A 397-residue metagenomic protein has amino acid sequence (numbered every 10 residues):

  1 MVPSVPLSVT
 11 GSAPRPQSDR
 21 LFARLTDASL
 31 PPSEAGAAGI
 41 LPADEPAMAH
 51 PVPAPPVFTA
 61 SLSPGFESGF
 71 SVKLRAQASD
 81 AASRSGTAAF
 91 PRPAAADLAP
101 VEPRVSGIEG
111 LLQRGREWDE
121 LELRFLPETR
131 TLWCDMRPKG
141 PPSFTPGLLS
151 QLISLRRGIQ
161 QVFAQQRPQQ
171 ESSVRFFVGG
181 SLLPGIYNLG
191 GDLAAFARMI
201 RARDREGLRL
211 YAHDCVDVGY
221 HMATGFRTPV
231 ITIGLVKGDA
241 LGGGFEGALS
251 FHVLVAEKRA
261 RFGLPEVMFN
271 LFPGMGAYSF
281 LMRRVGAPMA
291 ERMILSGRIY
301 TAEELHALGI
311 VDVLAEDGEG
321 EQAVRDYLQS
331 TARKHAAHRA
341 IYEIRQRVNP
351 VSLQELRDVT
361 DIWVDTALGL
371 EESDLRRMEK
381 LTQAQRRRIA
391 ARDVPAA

Functional and structural regions predicted by a protein language model:
V2-E34, I40-V178: Conserved CoA-thioester-binding segment of acyl-CoA-metabolizing enzymes
L123, P138, A223-D239, S250-R261 (+2 more regions): Crotonase-fold acyl-CoA enzyme core
L152-R203, Y220-I233, R259-A260, R392-A397: A structural preference for short, pocket-lining loop segments at secondary-structure junctions
G179, D192, G247-L249, L305: Hydrophobic/aromatic residues within transmembrane alpha-helices of multi-pass small-molecule transporters
I200-A212: A short acidic, glycine-rich active-site loop that binds or catalyzes chemistry on phosphate/adenosine moieties
R209, G242, I299: Glycine-rich phosphate-binding loop at the start of an alpha helix
D312-D374, P395: C-terminal long alpha-helix characteristic of the crotonase
L375-A397: C-terminal non-catalytic accessory extensions
